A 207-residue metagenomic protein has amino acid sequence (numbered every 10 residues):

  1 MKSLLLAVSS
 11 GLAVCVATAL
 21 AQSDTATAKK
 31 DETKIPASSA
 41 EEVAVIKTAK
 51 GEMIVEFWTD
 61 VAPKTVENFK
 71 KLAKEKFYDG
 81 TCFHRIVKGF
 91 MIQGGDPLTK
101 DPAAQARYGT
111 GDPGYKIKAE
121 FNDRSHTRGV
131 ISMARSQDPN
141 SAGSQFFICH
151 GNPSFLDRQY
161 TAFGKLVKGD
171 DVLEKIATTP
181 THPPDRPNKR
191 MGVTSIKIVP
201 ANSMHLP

Functional and structural regions predicted by a protein language model:
K2-S9, C15-P207: Cyclophilin-like peptidyl-prolyl cis-trans isomerases
